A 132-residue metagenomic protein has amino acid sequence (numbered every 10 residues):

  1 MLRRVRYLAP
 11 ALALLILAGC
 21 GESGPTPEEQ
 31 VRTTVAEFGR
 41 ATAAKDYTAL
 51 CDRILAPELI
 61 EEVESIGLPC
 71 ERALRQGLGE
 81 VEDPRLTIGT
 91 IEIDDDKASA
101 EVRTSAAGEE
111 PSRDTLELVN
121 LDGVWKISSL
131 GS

Functional and structural regions predicted by a protein language model:
M1-A9: Bacterial N-terminal signal peptides that target proteins for export
I16-G19: C-terminal motif of bacterial Sec signal peptides marking the signal peptidase cleavage site
G21, L50-D52, P69-A73: Sequence contexts marking disulfide-bonded cysteines in secreted/extracellular proteins
P25-T26, L68-T115, G131-S132: Surface-exposed, charged secondary-structure patches
P27-K45: Short, aromatic-enriched amphipathic alpha-helices that serve as compact interaction elements
T34, A44-E61: Short, well-ordered alpha-helical segments enriched in acidic and aromatic residues
F38, L50, L118: Hydrophobic pocket/interface hotspot
V119-S132: Short, low-complexity, Pro/Ser/Thr/Gly-rich segments in the mature regions of secreted, periplasmic
